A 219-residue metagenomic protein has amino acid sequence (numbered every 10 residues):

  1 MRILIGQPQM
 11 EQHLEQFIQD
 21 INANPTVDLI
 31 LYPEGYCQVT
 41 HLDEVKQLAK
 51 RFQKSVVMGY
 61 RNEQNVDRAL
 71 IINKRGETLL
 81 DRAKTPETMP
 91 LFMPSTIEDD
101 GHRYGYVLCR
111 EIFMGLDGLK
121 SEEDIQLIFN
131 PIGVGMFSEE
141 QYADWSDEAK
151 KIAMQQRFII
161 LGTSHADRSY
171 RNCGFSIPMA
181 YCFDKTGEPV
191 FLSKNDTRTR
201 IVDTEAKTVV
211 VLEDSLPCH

Functional and structural regions predicted by a protein language model:
M1-H219: Hydrophobic structural segments
